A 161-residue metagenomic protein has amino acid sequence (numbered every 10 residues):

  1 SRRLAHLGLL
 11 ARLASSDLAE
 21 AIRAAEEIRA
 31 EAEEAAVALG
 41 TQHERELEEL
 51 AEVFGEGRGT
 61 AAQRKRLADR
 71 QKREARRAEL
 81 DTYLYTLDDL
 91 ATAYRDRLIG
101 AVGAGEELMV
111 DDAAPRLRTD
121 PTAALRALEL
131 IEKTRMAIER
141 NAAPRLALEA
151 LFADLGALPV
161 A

Functional and structural regions predicted by a protein language model:
S1-D89, D96-A161: Charged, glycine-rich active-site and insertion segments that engage polyanionic ligands
